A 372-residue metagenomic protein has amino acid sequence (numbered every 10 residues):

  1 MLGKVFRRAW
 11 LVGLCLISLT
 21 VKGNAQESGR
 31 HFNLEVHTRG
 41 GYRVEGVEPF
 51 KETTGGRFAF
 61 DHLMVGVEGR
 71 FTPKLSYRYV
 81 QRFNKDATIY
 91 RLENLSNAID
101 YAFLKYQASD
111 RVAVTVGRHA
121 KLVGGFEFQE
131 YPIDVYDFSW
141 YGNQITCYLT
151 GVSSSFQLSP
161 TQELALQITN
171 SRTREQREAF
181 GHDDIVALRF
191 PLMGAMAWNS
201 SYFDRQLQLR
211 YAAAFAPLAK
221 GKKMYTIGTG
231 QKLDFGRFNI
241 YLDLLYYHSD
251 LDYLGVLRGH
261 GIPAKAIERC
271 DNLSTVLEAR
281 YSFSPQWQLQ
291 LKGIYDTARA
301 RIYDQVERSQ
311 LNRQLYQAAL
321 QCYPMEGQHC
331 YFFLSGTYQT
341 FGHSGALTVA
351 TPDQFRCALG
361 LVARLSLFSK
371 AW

Functional and structural regions predicted by a protein language model:
L2-G3, G23-V112, S154-L164, F332-T337 (+2 more regions): Beta-barrel outer-membrane channel/assembly domains of diderm bacteria
L2-G3, H37-K51, T88-L95, R111-N199 (+2 more regions): Surface-exposed coil loops of outer-membrane beta-barrel proteins
L2-W10: Bacterial N-terminal signal peptides that target proteins for export
L14-K22: Hydrophobic h-region of N-terminal signal peptides that target proteins for export in Gram-negative bacteria
G41-T53, R91-L92, F203, Q208-W372: Outer-membrane beta-barrel pore domains
D61, A98, D110, Y148 (+5 more regions): Exposed loop/turn and edge beta-strand positions of beta-sandwich/beta-sheet ligand-binding modules
L63-V65, A102-L104, V152, G194-W198 (+4 more regions): Membrane-embedded beta-strands of outer-membrane beta-barrel proteins, especially the hydrophobic/small aromatic
F83, A120, N170-R172, Y246-H248 (+1 more regions): Active-site-proximal loop/turn and secondary-structure-junction residues that shape catalytic pockets, frequently
